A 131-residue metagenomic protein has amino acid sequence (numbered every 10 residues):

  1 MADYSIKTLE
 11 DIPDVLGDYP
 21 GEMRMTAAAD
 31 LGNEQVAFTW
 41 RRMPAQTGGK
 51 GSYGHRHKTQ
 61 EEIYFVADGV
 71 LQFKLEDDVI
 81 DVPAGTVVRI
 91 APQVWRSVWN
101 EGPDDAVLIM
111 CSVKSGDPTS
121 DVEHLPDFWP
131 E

Functional and structural regions predicted by a protein language model:
M1-F38, P44-A45, Y53, E123-E131: A short, N-terminal "cap"/entry segment at the start of jelly-roll beta-barrel domains of the cupin/DSBH fold
A27-A29, K50-K58, W99-E101: Short histidine-centered beta-strand/loop micro-motifs that create catalytic or ligand/metal-coordination sites
N33-V36, M43-G49, V70, S115-D117: Short, charged/polar surface micro-motifs in flexible loops or helix N-caps
R41-P44, R56-F73: Short, conserved beta-strand element in jelly-roll/cupin
I63, V70-Q72, V79, W95 (+1 more regions): Structural motif
F73-K74, I90, R96-G102: Short beta-strand His + acidic residue motifs that chelate non-heme Fe in jelly-roll/DSBH and cupin folds
D77-P92: Short acidic-glycine-tyrosine-enriched beta hairpin
S97-E131: Double-stranded beta-helix
